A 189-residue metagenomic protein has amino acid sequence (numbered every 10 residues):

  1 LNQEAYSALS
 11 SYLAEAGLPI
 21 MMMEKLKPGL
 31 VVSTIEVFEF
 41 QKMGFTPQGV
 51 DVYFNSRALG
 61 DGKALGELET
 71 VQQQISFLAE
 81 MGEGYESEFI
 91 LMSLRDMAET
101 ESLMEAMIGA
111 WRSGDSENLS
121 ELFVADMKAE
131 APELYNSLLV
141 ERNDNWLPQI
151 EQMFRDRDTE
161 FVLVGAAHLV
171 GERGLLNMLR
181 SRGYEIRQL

Functional and structural regions predicted by a protein language model:
L1-L134, L138: Structured, acidic catalytic/metal-binding patches in enzyme active sites
E133-L189: A cross-kingdom marker for long, charged
